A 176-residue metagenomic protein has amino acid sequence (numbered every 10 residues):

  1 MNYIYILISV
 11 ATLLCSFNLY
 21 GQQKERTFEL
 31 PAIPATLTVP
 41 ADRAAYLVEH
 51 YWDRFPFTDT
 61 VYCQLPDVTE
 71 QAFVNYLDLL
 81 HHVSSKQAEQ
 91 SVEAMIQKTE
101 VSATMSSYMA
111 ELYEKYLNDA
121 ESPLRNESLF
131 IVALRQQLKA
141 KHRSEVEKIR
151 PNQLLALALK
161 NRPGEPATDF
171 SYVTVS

Functional and structural regions predicted by a protein language model:
M1-E25: Bacterial Sec-dependent N-terminal signal peptides
Q22-V175: Oxidative protein folding and maturation machinery
